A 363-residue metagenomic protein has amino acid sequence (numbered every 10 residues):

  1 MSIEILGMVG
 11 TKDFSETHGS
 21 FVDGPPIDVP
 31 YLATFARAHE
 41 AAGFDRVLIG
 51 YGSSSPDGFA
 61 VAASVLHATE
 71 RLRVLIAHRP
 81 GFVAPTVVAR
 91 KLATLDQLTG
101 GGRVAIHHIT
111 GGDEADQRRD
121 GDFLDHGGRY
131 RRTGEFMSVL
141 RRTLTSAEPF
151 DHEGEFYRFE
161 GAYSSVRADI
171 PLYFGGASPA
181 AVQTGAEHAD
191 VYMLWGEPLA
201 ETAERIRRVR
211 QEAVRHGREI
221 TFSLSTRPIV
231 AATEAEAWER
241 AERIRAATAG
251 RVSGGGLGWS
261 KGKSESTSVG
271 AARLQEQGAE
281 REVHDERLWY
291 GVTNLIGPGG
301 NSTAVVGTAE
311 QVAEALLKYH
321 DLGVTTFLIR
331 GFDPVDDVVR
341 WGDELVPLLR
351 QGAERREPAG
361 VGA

Functional and structural regions predicted by a protein language model:
M1-T69, V166-I170, V361: N-terminal beta1-alpha1-beta2 module of alpha/beta enzyme domains
S2-K12, R119-D120, H126-S165, L199-D321 (+1 more regions): An alpha-helical appendage that flanks or caps ligand/catalytic pockets
I3-V9, V47-I49, R73-H78, V104-H108 (+4 more regions): Hydrophobic faces of well-ordered beta-strands that scaffold small-molecule active sites in alpha/beta enzyme cores
G24-A38, F174-T184, T308-Y319: Short, acidic/polar
H39, G43, V65, L95 (+7 more regions): Conserved, mostly hydrophobic/aromatic
A41-F44, G101, A189-D190, V324: A structural motif
R46-V65, G196-A200, L328-G342: Glycine-rich, proline-tolerant flexible connector loops at the mouths of alpha/beta enzymes
F82-Q97: Glycine-rich anion/phosphate-binding loops
